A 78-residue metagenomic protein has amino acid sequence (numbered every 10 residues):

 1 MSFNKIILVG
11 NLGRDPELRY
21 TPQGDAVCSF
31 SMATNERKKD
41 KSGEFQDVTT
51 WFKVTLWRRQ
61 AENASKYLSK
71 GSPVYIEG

Functional and structural regions predicted by a protein language model:
M1-G78: Single-stranded nucleic acid-binding surfaces, predominantly the OB-fold ssDNA-binding core
